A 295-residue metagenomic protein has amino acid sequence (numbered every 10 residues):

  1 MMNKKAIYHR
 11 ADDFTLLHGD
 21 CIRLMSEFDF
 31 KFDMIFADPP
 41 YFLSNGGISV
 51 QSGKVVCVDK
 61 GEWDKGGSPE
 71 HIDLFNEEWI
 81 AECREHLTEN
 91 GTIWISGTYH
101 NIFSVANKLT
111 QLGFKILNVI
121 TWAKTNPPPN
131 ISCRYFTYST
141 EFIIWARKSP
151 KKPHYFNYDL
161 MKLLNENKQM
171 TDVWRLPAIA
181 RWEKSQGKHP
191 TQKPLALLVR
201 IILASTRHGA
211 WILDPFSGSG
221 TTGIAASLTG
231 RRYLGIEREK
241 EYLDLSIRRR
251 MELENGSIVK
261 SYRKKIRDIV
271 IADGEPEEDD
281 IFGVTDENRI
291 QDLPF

Functional and structural regions predicted by a protein language model:
M1-L245, Q291-F295: Core catalytic lobe of class I
N3-M25, I247-E287: S-adenosyl-L-methionine
